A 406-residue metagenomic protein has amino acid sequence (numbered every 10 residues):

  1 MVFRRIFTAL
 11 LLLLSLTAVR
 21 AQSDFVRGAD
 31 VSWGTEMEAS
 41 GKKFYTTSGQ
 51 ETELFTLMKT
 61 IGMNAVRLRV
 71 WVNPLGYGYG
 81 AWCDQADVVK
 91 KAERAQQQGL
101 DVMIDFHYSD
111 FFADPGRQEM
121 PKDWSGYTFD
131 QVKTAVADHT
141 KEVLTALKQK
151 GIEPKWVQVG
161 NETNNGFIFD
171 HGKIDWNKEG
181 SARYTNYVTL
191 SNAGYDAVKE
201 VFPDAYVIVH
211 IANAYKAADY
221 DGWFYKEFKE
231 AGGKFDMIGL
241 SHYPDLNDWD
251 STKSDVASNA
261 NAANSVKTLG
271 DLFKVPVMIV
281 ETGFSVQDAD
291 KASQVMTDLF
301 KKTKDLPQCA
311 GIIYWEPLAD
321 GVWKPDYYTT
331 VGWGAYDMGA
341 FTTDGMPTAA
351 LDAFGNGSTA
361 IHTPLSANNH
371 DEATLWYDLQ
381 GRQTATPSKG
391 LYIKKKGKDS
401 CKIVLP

Functional and structural regions predicted by a protein language model:
M1-Q22: Bacterial Sec-dependent N-terminal signal peptides
Q22-L57: Boundary/entry segment of secreted carbohydrate-active catalytic domains
A29, M58, D105, V157 (+4 more regions): Conserved, mostly hydrophobic/aromatic
A39, K43, D271, Q287-K302 (+2 more regions): Aromatic-rich peripheral "rim/lid" segments of glycoside hydrolase catalytic domains that contact and position glycan
S48, T52-F55, K59, T185 (+3 more regions): Glycoside hydrolase catalytic-domain groove-lining segments
L57-R183, Y187-I208, A212-A214: Substrate-binding cleft and catalytic face of glycoside hydrolase catalytic domains, especially the flexible beta-alpha
S358-Q380: Residue-level detector of functionally pivotal "anchor" positions at catalytic/ligand-binding pockets or at interdomain
I393-P406: C-terminal tail/sorting-segment detector
